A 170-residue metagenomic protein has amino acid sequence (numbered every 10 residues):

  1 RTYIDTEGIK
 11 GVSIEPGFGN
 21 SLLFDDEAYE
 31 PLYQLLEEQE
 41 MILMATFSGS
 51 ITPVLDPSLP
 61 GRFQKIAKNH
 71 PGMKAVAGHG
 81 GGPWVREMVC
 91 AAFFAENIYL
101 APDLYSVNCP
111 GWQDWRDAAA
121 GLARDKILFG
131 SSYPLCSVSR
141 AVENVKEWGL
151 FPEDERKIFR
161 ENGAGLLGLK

Functional and structural regions predicted by a protein language model:
R1-G8, Y29-Q39, K65-H70, V89-E96 (+1 more regions): Acidic (Asp/Glu)-rich catalytic clusters
R1-I51: Active-site gating/metal-coordination segments in enzymes
Y3, V12, L36, H79 (+5 more regions): Conserved, mostly hydrophobic/aromatic
I9-S13, I42-M44, K74-V76, N97-A101 (+1 more regions): Structural preference for beta-strand elements that scaffold enzyme active sites
P16-F18, G49-I51, G81-G82, L104-S106 (+1 more regions): Active-site-proximal loop/turn and secondary-structure-junction residues that shape catalytic pockets, frequently
V54-F63, V85-A95, P110-A119, L135-E147: Histidine/acidic-residue-rich catalytic or RNA/ligand-binding cores of hydrolases and nuclease-related proteins
H79, A101-Y105, L122-S139: Short acidic/histidine-rich active-site segments
A123-K126, S137-K170: Mid-to-C-terminal alpha-helical segments outside catalytic/metal-binding sites
